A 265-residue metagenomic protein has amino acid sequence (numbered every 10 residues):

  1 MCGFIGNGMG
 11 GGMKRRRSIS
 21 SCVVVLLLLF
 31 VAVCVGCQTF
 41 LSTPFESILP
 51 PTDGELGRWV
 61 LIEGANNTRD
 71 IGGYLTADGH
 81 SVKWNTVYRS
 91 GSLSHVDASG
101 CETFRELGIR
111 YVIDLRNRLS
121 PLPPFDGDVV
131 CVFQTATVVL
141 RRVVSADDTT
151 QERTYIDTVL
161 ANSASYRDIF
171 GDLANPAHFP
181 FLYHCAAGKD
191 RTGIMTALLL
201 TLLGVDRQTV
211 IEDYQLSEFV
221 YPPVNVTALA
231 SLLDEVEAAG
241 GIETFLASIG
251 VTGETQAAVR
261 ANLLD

Functional and structural regions predicted by a protein language model:
M1-G12: Short, Lys/Arg-enriched N-terminal segments with co-localized hydrophobic residues within the first ~10-30 amino acids
I5, V25, C37-F40: General secretory precursor processing signal
K14-V25: N-terminal Sec-pathway targeting helices
V24-C34: Bacterial N-terminal signal peptides
G36-L182, I194-D265: Cys-dependent protein tyrosine phosphatase-like superfamily
A187, R191-T192: Ser/Thr-glycine-rich phosphate-binding loops at phosphate-binding pockets of nucleotides, nucleotide cofactors
